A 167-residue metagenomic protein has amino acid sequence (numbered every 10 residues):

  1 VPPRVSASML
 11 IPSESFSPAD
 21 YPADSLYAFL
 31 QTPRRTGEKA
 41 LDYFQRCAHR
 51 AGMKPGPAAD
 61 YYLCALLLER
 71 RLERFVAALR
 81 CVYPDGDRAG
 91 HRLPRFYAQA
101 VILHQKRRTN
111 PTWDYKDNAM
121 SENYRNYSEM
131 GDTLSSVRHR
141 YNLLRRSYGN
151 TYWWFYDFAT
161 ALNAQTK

Functional and structural regions predicted by a protein language model:
V1, F29-L41: Helix-turn-helix repeat elements of alpha-solenoid scaffolds
V1, L72-A78: Solenoid-repeat scaffolds in large eukaryotic assemblies
V1-F16: Soluble catalytic regions of membrane-associated enzymes that act on cell-envelope and secretory-pathway components
F44-M53, L79-G90: Solenoid-like repeat scaffolds
P57-A58, R95: The tetratricopeptide repeat
Y61-Y62, Y97-A100: Structural register within alpha-helical repeat arrays
L66-L67: Residue at a conserved register position within TPR or TPR-like alpha-solenoid repeats
N110-K167: Terminal, low-structured helical/coil segments at or just beyond the last alpha-helical repeat
